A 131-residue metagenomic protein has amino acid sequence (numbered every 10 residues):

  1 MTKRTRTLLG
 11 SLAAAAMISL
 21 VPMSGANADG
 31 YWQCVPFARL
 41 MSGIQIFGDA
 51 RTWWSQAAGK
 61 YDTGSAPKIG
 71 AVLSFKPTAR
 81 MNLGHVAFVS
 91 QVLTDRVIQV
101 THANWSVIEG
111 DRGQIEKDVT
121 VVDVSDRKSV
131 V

Functional and structural regions predicted by a protein language model:
T2-L12: Bacterial N-terminal signal peptides that target proteins for export
T5, A57-A58, V119, D123-S125: Solvent-exposed, flexible loop/coil residues
M17-G25: C-terminal segment of classical bacterial N-terminal signal peptides
N27-L93: Secreted/periplasmic proteins that engage bacterial cell-wall peptidoglycan
P77-A79, Q91-L93, H102-S106, D123-S125: A mature extracytoplasmic/lumenal domain signature
V97-V121: Short solvent-exposed strand/turn elements
V130: Conserved small/polar residues in nucleotide/adenosyl-binding loops
